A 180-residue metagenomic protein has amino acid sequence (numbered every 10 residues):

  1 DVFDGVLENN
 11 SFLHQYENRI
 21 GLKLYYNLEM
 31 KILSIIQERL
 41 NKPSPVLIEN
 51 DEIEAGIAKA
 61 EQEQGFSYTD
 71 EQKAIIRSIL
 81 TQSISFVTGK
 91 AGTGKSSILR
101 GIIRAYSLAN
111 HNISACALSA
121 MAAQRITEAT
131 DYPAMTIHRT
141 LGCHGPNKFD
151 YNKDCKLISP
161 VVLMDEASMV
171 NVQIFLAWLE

Functional and structural regions predicted by a protein language model:
D1-E180: Conserved ATP-binding/catalytic motifs of P-loop helicase motor domains
